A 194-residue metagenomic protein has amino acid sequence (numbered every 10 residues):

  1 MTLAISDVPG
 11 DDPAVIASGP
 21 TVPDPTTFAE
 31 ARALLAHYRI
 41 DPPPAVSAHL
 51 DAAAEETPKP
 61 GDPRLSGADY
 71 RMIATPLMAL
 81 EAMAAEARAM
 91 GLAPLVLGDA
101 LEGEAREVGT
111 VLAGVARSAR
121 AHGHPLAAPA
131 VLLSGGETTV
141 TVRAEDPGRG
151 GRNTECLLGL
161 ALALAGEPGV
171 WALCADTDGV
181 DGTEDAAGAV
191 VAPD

Functional and structural regions predicted by a protein language model:
M1-P13, A17, T21-R32, A36 (+3 more regions): Active-site histidine-anchored catalytic micro-motif
P23-V111: Accessory alpha-helical/coil subdomains and C-terminal extensions that flank or cap enzyme catalytic cores
P60-L65, A113-R117, A189-P193: Short, charged low-complexity intrinsically disordered segments located at boundaries of structured domains
E86, V115-S118, A163: Generic, well-ordered alpha-helical scaffold segments in large soluble proteins
R106-H122: N-terminal small/polar loop signature for handling phosphorylated ligands or for N-terminal nucleophile
